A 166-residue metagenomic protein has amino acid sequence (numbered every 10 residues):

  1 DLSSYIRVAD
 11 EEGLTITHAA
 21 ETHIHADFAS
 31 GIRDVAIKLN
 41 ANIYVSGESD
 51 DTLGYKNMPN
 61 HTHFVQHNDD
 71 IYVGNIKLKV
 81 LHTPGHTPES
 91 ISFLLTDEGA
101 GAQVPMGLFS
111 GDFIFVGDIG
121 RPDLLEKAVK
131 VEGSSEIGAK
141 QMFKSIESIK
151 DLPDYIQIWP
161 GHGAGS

Functional and structural regions predicted by a protein language model:
D1-P84, T96, G101-M106: Active-site HxH/HxHxD metal-binding segment of metal-dependent hydrolases
I16, K77, T87-S166: Metallo-beta-lactamase
